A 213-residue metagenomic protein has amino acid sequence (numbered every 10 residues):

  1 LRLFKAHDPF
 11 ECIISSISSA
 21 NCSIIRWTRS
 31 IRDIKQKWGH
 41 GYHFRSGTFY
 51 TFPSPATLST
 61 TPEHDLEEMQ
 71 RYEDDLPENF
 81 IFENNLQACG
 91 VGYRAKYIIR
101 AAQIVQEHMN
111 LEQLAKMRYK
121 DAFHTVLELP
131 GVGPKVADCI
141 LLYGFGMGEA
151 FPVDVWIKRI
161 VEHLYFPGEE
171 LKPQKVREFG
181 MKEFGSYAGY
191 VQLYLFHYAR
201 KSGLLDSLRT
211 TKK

Functional and structural regions predicted by a protein language model:
L1-K213: HhH-family (HhH-GPD) DNA N-glycosylase catalytic core used in base-excision repair
